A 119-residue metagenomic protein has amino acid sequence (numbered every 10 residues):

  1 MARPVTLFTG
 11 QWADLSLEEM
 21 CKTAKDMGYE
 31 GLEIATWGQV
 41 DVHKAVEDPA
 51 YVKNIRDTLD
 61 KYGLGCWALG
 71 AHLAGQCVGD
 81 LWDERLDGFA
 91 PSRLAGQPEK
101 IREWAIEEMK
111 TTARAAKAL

Functional and structural regions predicted by a protein language model:
M1-A118: N-terminal pre-domain/capping segments
